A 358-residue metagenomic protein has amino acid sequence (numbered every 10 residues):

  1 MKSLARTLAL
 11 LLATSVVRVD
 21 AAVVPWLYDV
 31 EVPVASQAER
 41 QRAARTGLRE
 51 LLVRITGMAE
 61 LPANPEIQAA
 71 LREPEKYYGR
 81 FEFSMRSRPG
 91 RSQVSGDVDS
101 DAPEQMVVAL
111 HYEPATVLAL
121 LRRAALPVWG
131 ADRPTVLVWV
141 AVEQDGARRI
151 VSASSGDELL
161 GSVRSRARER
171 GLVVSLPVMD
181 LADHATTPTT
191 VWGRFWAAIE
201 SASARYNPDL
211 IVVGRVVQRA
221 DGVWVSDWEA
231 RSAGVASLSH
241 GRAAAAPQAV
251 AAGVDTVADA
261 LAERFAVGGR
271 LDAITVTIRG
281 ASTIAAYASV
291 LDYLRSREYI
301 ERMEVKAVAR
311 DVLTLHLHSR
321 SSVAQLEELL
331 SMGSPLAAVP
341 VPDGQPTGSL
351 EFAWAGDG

Functional and structural regions predicted by a protein language model:
K2-L10: Sec-dependent signal peptide recognition, specifically the positively charged N-region followed immediately by
T14-R18: N-terminal signal peptide c-region/cleavage motif recognized by signal peptidases
A22-P33, T116, A202-V250, V323-E327 (+1 more regions): Amphipathic beta-strand/beta-sheet edge segments enriched in Tyr/Trp
D29-L71, S165, A198, A245-T256 (+1 more regions): Short, well-ordered alpha-helical segments
T46-I67, P134, V138-W192, V290-T314 (+2 more regions): N-terminal segment of the mature soluble domain
E60-V140, S152-A153, E158: Signal peptide-directed extracytoplasmic domains
Y77-G90, V138, S175-V178, V191-V223 (+1 more regions): A short, hydrophobic beta-strand-centered structural micro-motif
S232-P247, V257, L261-F265, G269-G358: C-terminal soluble interaction/assembly domains
